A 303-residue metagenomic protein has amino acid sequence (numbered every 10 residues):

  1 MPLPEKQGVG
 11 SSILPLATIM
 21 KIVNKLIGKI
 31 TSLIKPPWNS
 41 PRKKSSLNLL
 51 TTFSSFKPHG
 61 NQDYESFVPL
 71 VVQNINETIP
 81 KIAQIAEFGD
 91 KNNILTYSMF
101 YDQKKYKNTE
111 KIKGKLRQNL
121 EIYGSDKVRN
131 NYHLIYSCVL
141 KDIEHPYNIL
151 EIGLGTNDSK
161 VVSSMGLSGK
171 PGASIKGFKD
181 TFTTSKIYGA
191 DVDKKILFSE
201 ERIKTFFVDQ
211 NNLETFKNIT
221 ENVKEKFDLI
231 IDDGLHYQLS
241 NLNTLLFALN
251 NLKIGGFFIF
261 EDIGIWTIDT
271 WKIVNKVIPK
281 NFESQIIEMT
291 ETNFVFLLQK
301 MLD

Functional and structural regions predicted by a protein language model:
P15-L16: Low-complexity, intrinsically disordered segments with a bias for serine/threonine
K21-L229, L235-F260, G264-D303: A short alpha-helical cap/connector motif
